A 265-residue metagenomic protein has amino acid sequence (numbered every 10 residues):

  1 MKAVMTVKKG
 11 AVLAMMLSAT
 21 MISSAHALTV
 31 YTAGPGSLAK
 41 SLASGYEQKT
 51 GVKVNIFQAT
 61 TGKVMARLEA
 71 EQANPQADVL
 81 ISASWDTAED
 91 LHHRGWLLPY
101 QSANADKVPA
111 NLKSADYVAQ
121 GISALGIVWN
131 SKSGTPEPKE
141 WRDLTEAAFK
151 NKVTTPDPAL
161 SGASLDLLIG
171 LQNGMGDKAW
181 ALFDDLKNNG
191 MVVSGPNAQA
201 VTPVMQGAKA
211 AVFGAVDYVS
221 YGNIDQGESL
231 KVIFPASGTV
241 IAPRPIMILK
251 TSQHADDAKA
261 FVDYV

Functional and structural regions predicted by a protein language model:
K2-V12: Bacterial N-terminal signal peptides that target proteins for export
A11-I22: Bacterial N-terminal signal peptides
A27-D90: Early extracytoplasmic/lumenal segment of secretory-pathway proteins
A33, S37-A39, P75-A208: Extracytoplasmic ligand-binding site segments that recognize negatively charged/polar headgroups
V64-M65, T87-A88, A200-V201, V219-S220 (+1 more regions): Short, hydrophobic alpha-helical packing/hinge segments within bilobed ligand-binding/sensory domains
D86-D90, A210-S229: A ligand-binding cleft/hinge motif common to bilobed small-molecule-binding domains
A110, S123, F183-K187, V193-S194 (+1 more regions): Periplasmic-binding protein-like
E140-A148, P245-V265: Bilobed periplasmic-binding protein/Venus flytrap-like ligand-binding cleft at the lobe interface of extracytoplasmic
